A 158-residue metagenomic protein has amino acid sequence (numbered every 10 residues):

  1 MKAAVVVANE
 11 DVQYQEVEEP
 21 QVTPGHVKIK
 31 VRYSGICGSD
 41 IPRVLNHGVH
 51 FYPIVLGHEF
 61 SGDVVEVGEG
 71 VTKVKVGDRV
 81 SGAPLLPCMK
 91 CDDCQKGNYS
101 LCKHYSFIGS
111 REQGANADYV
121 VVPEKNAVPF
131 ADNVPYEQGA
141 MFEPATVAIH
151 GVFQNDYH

Functional and structural regions predicted by a protein language model:
A4-V12: Extracellular beta-rich ligand/substrate-recognition surface
V7, E19, F51-G57, I108-E112 (+1 more regions): Short Gly/Pro-enriched turn/cap motifs at secondary-structure boundaries
A8, R32-Y33, P123: A secondary-structure boundary/capping signal
P20-S34, H47-D92, A131-V134: Glycine-rich beta-strand-centered segment in the early N-terminal region that forms part of a ligand/cofactor-binding
S34-G35, A145: Proline-glycine-enriched beta-turn/loop adjacent to the NAD(P) cofactor-binding site in Rossmann-like oxidoreductases
S39-R43: Cytochrome P450 core scaffold surrounding the K-helix E-X-X-R motif and the conserved "meander" helix-loop region
C88-H158: NAD(P)H dinucleotide-binding glycine-rich loop of Rossmann-like/cofactor-binding domains, especially the beta1-alpha1
